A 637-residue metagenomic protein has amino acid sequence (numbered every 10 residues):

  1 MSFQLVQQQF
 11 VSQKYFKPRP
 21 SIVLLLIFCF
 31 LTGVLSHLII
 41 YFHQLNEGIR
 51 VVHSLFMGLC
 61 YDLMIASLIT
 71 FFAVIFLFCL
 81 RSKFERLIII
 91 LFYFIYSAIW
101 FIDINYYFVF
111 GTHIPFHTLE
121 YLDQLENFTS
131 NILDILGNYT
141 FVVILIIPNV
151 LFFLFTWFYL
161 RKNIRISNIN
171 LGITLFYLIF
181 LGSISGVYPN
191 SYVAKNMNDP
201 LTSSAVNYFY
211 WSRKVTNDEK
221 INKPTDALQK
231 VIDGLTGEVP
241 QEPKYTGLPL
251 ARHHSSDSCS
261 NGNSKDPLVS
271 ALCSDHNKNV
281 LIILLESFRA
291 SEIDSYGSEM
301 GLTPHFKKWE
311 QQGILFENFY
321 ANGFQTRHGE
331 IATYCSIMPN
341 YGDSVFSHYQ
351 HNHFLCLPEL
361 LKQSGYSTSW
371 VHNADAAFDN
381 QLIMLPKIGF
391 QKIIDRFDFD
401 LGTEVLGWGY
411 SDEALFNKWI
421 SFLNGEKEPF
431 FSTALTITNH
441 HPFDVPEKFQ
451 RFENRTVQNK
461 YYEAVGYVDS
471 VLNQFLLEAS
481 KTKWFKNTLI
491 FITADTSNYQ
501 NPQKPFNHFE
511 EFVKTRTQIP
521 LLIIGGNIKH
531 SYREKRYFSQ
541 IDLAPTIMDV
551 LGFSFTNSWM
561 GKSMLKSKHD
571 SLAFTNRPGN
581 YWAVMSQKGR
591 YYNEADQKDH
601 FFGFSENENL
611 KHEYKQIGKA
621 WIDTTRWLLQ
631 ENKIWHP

Functional and structural regions predicted by a protein language model:
S2-T225: Transmembrane and membrane-interface helices of multi-pass, inner-membrane envelope-modifying transferases
Q44-V51, L59, N222-P240, R455-K460 (+1 more regions): Alpha-helix capping and helix-coil boundary motifs
C60-L63, I95-Y96, I102, E126-L136 (+7 more regions): Generic secondary-structure transition motif, activating predominantly at the C-termini of alpha-helices
V150, K220-L268: Short coil-to-helix leader/linker segments, especially the first N-terminal amphipathic alpha-helix with its helix
Y208, A227, G525-N527: Conserved short secondary-structure elements within globular domains
L248-P637: Solvent-exposed soluble domains appended to multi-pass membrane proteins
